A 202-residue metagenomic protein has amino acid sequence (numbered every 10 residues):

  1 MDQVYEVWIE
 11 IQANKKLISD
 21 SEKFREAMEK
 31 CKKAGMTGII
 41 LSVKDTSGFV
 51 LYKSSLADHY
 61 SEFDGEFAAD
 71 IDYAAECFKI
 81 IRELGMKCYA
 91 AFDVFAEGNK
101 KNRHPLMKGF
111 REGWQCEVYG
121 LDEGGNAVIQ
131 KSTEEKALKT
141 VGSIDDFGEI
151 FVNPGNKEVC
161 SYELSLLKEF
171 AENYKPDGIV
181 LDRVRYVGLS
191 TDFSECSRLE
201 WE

Functional and structural regions predicted by a protein language model:
D2-I18, A90, F95-Y174: Active-site-adjacent "subsite" loops/lids of carbohydrate-active enzymes
Y5-I9, I39-L41, C88-F92, I179-D182: Hydrophobic faces of well-ordered beta-strands that scaffold small-molecule active sites in alpha/beta enzyme cores
A13, D45-S47, V94-A96, R185-V187: Active-site-proximal loop/turn and secondary-structure-junction residues that shape catalytic pockets, frequently
K16-A34, S61-L84, S161-S165: Aromatic- and glycine-enriched glycan-recognition loops and surfaces that form the carbohydrate-binding subsites
E22-F49, N173-D177: Catalytic domains of carbohydrate-active enzymes, especially glycoside hydrolases
C31, I39, I81, E163 (+2 more regions): Conserved, mostly hydrophobic/aromatic
A34-D70: Aromatic-lined carbohydrate-binding/catalytic grooves of carbohydrate-active enzymes
S55, G98-K100, H104-L106, N173-P176 (+1 more regions): Active-site-proximal loop/short-helix segments that contain or immediately flank catalytic acid/base residue(s)
